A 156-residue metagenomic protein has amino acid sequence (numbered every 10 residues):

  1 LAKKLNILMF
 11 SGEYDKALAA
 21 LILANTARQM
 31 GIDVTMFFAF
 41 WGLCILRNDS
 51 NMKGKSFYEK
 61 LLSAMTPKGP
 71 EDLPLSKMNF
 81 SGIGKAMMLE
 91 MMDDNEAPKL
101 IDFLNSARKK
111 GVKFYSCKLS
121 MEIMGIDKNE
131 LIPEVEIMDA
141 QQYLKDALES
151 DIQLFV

Functional and structural regions predicted by a protein language model:
A2-N6: Extreme N-terminal starter segment of soluble prokaryotic enzymes
I7-A17, L46-D49, E90-N95: Short, glycine-rich nucleotide/cofactor-binding loops
L18-G31, M36: Histidine-anchored nucleotide/phosphate-binding helix
V34-F40, Y115-K118: Short internal beta-strands
G42-K55: N-terminal beta-loop-helix "entrance" segment that forms/cooperates in small-molecule cofactor or anionic ligand
G54-M88, M92, E96: A glycine-rich helix N-cap at a beta->alpha junction
S81-C117: Alpha-helix-centered segments that form part of catalytic cores
M92, S116, N129-V156: Glycine-rich, aromatic-bearing surface loops/beta-hairpins
